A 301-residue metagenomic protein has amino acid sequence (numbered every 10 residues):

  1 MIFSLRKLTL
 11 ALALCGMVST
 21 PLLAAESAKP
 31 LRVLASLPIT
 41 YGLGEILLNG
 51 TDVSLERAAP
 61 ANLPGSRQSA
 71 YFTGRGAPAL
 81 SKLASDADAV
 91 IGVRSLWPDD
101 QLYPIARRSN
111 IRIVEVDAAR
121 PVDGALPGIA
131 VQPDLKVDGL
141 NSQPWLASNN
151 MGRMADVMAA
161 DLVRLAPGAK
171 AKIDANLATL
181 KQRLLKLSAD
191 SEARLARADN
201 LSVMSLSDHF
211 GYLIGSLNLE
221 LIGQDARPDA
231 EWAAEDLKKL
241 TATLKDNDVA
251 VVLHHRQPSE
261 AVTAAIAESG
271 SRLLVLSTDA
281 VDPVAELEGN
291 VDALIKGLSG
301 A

Functional and structural regions predicted by a protein language model:
M1-L10: Bacterial N-terminal signal peptides that target proteins for export
T9-P21: Bacterial N-terminal signal peptides
A24-A301: Extracytoplasmic metal-acquisition and chelation regions
